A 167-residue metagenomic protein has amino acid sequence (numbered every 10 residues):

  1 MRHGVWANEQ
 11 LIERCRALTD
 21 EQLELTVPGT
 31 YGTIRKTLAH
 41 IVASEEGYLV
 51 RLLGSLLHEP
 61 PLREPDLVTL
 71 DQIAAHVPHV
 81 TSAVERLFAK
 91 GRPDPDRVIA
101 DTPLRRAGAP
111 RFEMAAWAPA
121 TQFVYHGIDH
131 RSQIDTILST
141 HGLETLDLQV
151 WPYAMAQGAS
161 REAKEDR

Functional and structural regions predicted by a protein language model:
M1-E13, A17-R63, R106-R167: Short, contiguous alpha-helical
R2-W6, A89, I99-A100: An acidic intrinsically disordered interaction segment
S55-D96: Helix-adjacent hinge/juxtasegments
P93-G108: Carboxylate-rich helix-loop segments that flank metal/cofactor sites and access channels in metalloenzymes
